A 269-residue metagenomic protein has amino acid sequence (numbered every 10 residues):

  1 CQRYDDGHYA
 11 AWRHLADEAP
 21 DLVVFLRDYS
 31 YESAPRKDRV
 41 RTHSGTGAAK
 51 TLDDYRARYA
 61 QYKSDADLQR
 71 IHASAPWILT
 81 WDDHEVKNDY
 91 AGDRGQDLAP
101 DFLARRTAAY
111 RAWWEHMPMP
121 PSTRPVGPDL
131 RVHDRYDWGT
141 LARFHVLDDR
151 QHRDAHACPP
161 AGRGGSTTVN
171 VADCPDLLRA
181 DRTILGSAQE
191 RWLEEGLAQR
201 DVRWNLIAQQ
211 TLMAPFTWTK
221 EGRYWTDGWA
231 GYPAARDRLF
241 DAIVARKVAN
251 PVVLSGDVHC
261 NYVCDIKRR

Functional and structural regions predicted by a protein language model:
C1-R269: Metal-dependent phosphoester/phosphodiester hydrolase catalytic core
